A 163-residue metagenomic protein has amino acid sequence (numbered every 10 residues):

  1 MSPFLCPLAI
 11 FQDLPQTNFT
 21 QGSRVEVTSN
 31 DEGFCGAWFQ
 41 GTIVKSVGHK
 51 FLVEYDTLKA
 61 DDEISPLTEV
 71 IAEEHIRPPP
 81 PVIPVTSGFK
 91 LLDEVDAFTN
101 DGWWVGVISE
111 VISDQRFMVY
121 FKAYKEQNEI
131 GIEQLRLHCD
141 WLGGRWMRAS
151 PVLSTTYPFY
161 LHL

Functional and structural regions predicted by a protein language model:
M1-L163: Eukaryotic chromatin- and chromosome-associated nuclear factors, especially histone mark writers/erasers/readers
